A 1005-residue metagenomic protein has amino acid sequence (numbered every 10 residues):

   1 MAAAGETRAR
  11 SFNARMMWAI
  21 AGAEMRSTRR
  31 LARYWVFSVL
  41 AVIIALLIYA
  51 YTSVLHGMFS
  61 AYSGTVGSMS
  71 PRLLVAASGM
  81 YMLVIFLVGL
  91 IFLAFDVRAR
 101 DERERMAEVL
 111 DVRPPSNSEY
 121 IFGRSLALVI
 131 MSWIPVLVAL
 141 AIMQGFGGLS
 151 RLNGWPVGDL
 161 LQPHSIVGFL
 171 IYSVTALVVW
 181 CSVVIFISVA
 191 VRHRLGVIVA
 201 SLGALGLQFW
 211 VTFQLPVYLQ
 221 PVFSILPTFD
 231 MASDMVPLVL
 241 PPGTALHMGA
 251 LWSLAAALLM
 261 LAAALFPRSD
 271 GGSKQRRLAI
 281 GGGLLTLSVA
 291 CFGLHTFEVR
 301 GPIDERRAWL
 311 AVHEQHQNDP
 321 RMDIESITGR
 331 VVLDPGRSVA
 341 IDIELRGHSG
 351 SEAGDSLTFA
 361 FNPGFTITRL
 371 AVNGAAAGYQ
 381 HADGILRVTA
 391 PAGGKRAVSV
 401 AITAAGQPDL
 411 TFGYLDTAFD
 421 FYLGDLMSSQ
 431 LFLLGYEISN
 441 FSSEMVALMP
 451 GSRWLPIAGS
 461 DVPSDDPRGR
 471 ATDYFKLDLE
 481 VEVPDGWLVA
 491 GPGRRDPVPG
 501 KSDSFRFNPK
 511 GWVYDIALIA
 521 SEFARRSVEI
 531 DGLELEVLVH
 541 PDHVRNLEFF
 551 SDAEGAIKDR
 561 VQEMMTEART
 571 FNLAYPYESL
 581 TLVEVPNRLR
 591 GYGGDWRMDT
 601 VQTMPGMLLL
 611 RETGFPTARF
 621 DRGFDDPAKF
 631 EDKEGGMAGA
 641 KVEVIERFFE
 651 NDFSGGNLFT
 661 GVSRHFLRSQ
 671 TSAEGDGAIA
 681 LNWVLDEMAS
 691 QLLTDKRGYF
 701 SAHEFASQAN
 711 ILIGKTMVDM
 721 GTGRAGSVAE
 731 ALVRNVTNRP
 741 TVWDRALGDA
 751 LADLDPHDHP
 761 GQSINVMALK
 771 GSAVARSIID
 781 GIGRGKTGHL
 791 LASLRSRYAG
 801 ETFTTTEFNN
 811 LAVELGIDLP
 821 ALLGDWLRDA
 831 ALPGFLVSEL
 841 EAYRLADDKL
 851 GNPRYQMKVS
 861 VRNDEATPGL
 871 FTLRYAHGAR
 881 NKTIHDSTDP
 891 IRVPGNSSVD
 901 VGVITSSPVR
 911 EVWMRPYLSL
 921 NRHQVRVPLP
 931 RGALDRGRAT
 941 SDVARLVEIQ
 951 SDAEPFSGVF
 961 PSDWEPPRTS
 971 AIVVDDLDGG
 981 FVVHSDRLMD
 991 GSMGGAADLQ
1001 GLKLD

Functional and structural regions predicted by a protein language model:
M1-D101, S125, V129, A141-I142 (+1 more regions): Hydrophobic alpha-helical transmembrane segments
T7, L46-F92, D96, F122-R192 (+1 more regions): Secretory targeting signals
M25, W35, D96, I341-L345 (+8 more regions): Zn2+-dependent metallopeptidase catalytic core
R103, N117, F122-R124, M565-A574 (+1 more regions): Zinc-dependent metallopeptidase catalytic helix centered on the HExxH motif and its immediate flanking segment
P221-F229, Q275-A340, T368, G435-S439 (+4 more regions): N-terminal, polar/Ser/Thr-rich
S338, E567, D755-P756, P760-E839: Amphipathic alpha-helical substructures
A353-S356, N362-L431, D465-G469, K501-D503 (+3 more regions): A surface-exposed beta-strand-loop module
T403-E522, E948: Extended, low-hydrophobicity, Ser/Thr/Pro/Gly-biased non-transmembrane segments
